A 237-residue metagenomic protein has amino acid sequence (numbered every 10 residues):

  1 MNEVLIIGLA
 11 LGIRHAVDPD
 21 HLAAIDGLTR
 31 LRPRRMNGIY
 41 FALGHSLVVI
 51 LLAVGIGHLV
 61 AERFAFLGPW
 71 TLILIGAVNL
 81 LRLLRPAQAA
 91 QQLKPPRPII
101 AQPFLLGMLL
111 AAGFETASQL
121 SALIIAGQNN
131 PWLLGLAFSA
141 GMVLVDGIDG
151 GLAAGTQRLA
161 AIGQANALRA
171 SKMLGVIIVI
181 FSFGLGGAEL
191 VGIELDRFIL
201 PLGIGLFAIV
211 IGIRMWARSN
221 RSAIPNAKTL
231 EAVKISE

Functional and structural regions predicted by a protein language model:
M1-I7, L11, F64-A77, N130-L144: Alpha-helical transmembrane segments
N2-V60, L120-N129: Juxtamembrane transmembrane-helix termini in multi-pass membrane transport proteins
A10-G12, H21-R30, P103-Q128, L134-M142 (+1 more regions): Generic transmembrane alpha-helix signature in multi-pass membrane proteins, especially transporters/channels
R32-G44, P131-G141, A165-K172: Membrane-interface alpha-helices at helix entry/exit sites of multi-pass transporters
P33-P96: Membrane helix-loop-helix hairpins that form the core translocation module of multi-pass transporters
I39-V48, A101-F114, A170-I180: Select subsegments of transmembrane alpha-helices in polytopic membrane proteins, especially boundary-proximal
L52-T71, R85-A87, I125-W132, L144-G203 (+1 more regions): Transmembrane-helix boundary and interhelical-loop signature of multi-pass inner-membrane proteins
L80-F114, L123, G163-R169, E194-E237: Alpha-helical multi-pass membrane helix bundles of inner-membrane/thylakoid proteins, especially permease cores
